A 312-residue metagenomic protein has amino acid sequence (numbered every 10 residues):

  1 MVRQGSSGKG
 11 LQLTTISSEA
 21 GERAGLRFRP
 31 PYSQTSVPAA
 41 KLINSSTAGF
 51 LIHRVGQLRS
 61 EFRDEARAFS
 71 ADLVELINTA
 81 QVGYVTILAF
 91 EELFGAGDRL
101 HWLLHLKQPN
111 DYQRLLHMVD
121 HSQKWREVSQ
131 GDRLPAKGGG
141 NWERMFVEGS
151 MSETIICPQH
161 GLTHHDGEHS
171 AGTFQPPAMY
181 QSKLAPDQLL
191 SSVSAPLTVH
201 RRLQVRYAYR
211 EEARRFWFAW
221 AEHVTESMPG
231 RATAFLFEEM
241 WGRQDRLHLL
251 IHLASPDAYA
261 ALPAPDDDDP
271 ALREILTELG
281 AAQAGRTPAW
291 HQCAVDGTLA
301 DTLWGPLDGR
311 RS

Functional and structural regions predicted by a protein language model:
G5-S45, A71-I87, A96, H105-G161 (+4 more regions): An amphipathic, aromatic/His-enriched active-site/gating alpha helix that lines ligand/cofactor pockets
S46-E65, F69, L162-T163, E168-F235 (+1 more regions): Surface-exposed interaction/gating patches
F50, G95-D98, L197, G242-D245: Short glycine-enriched loop/turn motifs at secondary-structure junctions
V55-Q57, L103-H105, Q204, L250-H252: Short hydrophobic/aromatic beta-strand micro-patches that form the beta-sheet surface supporting nucleotide- or nucleic
F90-E92, L100: Conserved donor-binding loop and adjoining core beta-sheet/short helix segment in diverse acyl/aminoacyl transferases
H291, L299-D308: Short, low-order "capping/linker" segments at domain edges
